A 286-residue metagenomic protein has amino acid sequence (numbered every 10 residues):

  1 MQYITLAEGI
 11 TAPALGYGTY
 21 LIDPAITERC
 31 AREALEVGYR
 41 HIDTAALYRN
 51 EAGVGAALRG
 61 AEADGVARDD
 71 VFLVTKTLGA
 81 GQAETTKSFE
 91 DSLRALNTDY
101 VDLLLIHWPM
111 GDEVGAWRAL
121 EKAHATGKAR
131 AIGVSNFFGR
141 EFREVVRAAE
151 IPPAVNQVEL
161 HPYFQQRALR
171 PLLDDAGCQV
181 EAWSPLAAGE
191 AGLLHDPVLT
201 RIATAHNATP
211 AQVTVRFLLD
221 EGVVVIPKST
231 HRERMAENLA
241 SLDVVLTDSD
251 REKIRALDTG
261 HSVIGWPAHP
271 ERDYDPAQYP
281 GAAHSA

Functional and structural regions predicted by a protein language model:
M1-V71, L186, G281-A286: N-terminal binding-site loop/beta-alpha segment at the start of enzyme catalytic domains that lines or forms
Y3, W108-A286: Beta/alpha (TIM)-barrel catalytic core signal, keyed to glycine-rich beta->alpha loops juxtaposed to Asp/Glu that bind
A7, T85-I106, K122-T126, A148: CE4/NodB-like, metal-dependent polysaccharide N-deacetylase domain that modifies extracellular/periplasmic N-acetylated
I22-A25, A45-G53, L78-A83, P109-E113 (+2 more regions): Acidic-and-aromatic substrate-binding clefts and catalytic sites of carbohydrate-active enzymes
I22-L35, G81-N97, G115, R140-R143 (+1 more regions): Short, acidic/polar
Y39, T98-V101, A129, P153: A structural motif
A52-E62, F89-L93, L120-E121, F142: Short, well-ordered amphipathic alpha-helices
A67-G81, D102-P109, N136, L160: A short, structured active-site edge motif that brings together acidic residues
